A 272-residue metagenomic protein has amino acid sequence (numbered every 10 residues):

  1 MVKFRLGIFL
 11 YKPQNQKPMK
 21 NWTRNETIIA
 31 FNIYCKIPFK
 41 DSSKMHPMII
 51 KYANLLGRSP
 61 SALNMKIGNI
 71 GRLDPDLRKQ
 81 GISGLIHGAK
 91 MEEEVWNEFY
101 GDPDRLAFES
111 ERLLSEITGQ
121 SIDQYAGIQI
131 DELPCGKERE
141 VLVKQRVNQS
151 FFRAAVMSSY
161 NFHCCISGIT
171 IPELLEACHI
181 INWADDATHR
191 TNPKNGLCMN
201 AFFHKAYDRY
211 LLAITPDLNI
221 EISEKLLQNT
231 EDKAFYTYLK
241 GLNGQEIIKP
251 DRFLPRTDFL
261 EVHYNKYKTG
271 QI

Functional and structural regions predicted by a protein language model:
K17-I33: Short, Lys/Arg-enriched anionic-surface-contact patches
Y34-K44: Short helix->loop/beta-hairpin flanking segments within DNA-binding domains
M48-A53: Short alpha-helical "recognition helix" segments of helix-turn-helix
R58-L73: Major-groove recognition helix of helix-turn-helix-like DNA-binding domains
S59, H163, E176, M199: The −1 position to Zn-ligating cysteines in a subset of zinc-ribbon hairpins
P75-V95: Short Lys/Arg-enriched helix C-cap and helix-to-coil transition segments that create basic nucleic-acid-contact patches
Y125-H163, I181-K194: Short, charged surface segments at domain edges that flank catalytic/cofactor-binding sites
V147, F151, I169-P172, I181-I272: A detector for short metal-coordination/catalytic motifs
